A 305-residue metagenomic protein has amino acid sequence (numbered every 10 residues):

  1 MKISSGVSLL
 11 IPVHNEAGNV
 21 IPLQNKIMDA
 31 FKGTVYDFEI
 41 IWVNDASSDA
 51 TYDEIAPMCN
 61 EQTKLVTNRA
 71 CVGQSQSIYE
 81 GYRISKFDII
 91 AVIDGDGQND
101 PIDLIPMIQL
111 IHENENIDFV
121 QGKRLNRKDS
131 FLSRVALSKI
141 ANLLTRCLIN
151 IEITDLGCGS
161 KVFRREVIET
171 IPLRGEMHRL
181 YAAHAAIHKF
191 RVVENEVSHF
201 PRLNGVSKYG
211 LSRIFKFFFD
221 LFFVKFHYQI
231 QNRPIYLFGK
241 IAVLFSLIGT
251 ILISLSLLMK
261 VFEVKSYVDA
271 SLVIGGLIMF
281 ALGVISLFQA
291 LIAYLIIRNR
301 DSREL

Functional and structural regions predicted by a protein language model:
M1-I3, L180-L305: Hydrophobic helical membrane-anchoring modules
M1-L132, E166, R300, E304-L305: Structured catalytic core of nucleotide-sugar glycosyltransferases
P12, A30, T34, V43 (+4 more regions): Histidine kinase transmitter module recognition
P12, N68-A70, I93, E115 (+5 more regions): Short conserved micro-motifs on helix faces and helix-strand junctions that flank and scaffold key functional residues
A46, I111, L148, P172 (+2 more regions): Hydrophobic residues in alpha-helical segments
V66-I84, I89-V92, P101-R179, H184 (+3 more regions): Acceptor/aglycone-binding surface of glycosyltransferases and processive sugar-polymer synthases
